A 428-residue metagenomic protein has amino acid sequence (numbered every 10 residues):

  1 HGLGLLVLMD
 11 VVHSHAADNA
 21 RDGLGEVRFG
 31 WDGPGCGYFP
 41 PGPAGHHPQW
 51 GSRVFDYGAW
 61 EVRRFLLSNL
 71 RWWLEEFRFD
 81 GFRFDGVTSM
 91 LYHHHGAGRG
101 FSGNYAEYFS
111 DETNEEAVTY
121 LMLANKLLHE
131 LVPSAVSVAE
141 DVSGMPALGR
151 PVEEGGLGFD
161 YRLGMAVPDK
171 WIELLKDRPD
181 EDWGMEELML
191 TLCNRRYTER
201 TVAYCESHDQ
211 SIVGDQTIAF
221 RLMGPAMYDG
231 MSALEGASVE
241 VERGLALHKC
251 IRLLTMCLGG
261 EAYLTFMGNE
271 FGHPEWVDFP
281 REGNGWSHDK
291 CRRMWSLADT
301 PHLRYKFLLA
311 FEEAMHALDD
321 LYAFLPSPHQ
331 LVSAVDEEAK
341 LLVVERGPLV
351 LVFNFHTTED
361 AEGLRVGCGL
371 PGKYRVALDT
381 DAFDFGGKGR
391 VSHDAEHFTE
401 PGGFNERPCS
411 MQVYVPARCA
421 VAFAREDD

Functional and structural regions predicted by a protein language model:
H1-L6, W60-F65, E115-M122, E242-K249 (+3 more regions): Aromatic- and glycine-enriched glycan-recognition loops and surfaces that form the carbohydrate-binding subsites
H1-T113, E396, V413: Substrate-binding/active-site clefts of carbohydrate-active enzymes
M9, L70, L74, L121-N125 (+2 more regions): Generic structural signal for well-ordered alpha-helices, preferentially at hydrophobic/aromatic core positions
R78-D80, H95-N284, H288-C291, D320 (+5 more regions): Conserved alpha/beta catalytic core and glycan-binding cleft of carbohydrate-active enzymes
M294, T300-Y322: Catalytic cores of secreted or luminal carbohydrate-active enzymes
P371-F404: Trp/Gly-enriched beta-strand surface patches
V391-D428: C-terminal beta-strand-rich structural cap/linker in extracellular carbohydrate-active enzymes
